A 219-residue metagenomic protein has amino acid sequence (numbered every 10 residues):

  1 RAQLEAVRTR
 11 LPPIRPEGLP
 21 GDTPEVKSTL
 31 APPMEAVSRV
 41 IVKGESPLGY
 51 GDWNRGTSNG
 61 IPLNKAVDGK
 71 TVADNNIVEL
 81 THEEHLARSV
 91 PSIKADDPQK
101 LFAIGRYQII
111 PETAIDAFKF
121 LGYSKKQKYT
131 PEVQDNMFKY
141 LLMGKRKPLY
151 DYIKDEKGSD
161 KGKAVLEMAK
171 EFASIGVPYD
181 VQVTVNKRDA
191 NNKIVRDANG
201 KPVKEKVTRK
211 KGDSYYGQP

Functional and structural regions predicted by a protein language model:
Q3-K128, V133-P219: Cell-wall polysaccharide-cleaving catalytic domain and substrate-binding groove, primarily in peptidoglycan/chitin
